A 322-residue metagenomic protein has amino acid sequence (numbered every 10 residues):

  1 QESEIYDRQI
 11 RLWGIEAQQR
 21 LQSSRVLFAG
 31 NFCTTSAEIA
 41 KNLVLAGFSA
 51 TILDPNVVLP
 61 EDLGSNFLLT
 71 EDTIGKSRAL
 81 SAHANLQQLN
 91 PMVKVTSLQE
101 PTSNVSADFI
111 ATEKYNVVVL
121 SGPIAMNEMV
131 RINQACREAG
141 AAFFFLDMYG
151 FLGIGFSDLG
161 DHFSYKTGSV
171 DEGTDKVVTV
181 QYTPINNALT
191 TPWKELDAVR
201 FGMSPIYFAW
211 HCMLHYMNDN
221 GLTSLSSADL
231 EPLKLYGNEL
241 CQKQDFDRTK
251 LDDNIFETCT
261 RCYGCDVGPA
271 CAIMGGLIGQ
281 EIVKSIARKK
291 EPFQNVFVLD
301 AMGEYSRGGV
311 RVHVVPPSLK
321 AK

Functional and structural regions predicted by a protein language model:
Q1-K322: Adenine nucleotide-associated cytosolic modules
